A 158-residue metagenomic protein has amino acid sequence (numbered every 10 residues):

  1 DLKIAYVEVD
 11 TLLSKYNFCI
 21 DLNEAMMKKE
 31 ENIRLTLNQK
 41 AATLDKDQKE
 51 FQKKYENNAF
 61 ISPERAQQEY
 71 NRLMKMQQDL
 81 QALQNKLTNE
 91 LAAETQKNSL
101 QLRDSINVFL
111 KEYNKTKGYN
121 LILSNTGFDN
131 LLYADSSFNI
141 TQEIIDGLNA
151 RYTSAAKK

Functional and structural regions predicted by a protein language model:
D1-K117, L121-D129, R151-K158: Amphipathic alpha-helical segments
L37, N139-I140: Extended, amphipathic alpha-helical stalk segments that mediate dimerization and serve as stator/scaffold rods within
A134: Catalytic and substrate-binding regions of cell-wall glycan-acting enzymes that process beta-1,4-linked
